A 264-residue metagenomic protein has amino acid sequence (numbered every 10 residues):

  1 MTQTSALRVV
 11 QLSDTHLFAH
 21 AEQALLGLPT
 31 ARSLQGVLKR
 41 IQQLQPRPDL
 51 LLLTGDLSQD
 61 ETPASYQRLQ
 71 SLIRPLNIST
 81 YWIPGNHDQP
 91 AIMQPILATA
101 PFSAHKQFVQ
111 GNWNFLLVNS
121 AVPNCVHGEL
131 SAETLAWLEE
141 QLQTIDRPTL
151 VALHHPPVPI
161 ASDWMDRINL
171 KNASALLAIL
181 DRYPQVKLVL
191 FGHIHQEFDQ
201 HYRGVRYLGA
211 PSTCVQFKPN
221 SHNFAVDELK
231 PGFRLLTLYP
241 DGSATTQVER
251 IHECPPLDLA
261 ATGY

Functional and structural regions predicted by a protein language model:
M1-R68, L72, Q143-T144, I160: N-terminal active-site segment of His-dependent metallophosphoesterases
S5, P46, I78, R147 (+1 more regions): Structured loop/turn residues at beta-strand edges in well-structured enzyme cores
A6-A19, N112-V122, L150-L153, V205-P211 (+1 more regions): Active-site-proximal beta-strand elements of phosphoester/diester hydrolases
Q11-S13, L50-D56, T80-N86, N119 (+3 more regions): Active-site neighborhood of phospho(di)ester-bond hydrolases with catalytic His/Asp-centered motifs
L17-A21, Q59-A64, N86-M93, P123-V126 (+3 more regions): Active-site environment of divalent metal-dependent phosphoester hydrolases
Q23, D146-L188, I194, Q216-K218: Active-site-proximal segments of metal-dependent phosphoesterases and phosphodiesterases across multiple
T62-T144, N172-Q185, P211, V215 (+2 more regions): Extended active-site neighborhood of metal-dependent phosphoesterases/phosphodiesterases
I179-D181, H201-Y264: Binuclear metal-dependent phosphoesterase catalytic core
